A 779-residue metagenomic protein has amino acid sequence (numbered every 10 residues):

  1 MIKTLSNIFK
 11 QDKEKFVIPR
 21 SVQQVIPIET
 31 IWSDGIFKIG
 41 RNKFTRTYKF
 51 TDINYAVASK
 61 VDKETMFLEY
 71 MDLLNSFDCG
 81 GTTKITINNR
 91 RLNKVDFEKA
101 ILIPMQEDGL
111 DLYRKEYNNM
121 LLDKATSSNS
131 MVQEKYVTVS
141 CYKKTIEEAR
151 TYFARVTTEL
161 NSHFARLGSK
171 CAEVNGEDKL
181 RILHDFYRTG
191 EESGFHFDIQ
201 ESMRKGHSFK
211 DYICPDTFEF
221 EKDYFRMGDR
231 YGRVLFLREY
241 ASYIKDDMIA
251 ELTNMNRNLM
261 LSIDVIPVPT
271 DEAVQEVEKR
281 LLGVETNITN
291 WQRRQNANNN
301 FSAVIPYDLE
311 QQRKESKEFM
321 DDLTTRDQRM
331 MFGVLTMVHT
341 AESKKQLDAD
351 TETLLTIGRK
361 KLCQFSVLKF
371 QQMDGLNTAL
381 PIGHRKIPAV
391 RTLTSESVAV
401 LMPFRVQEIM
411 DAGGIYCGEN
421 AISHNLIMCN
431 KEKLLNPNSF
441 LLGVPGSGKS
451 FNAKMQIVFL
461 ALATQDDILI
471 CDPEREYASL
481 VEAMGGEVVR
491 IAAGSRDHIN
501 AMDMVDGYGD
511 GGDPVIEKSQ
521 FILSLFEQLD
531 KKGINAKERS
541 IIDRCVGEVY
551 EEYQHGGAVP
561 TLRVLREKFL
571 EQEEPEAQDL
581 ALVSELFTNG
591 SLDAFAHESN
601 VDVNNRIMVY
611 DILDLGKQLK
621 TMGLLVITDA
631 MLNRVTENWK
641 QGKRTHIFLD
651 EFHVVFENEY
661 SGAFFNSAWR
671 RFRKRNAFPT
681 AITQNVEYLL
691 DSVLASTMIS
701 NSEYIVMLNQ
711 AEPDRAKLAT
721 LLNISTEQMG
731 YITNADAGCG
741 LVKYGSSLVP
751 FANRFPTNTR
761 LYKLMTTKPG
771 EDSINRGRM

Functional and structural regions predicted by a protein language model:
M1-F404: Extended, folded cores of ATP/NTP-driven motor/assembly subunits in large transport and secretion machines
I53, K60-C79, R90, T253 (+11 more regions): P-loop NTPase motor domains
L441: Hydrophobic anchor at the beta1->P-loop junction of P-loop NTPases
K449: Conserved lysine of the Walker
N452: Hydrophobic positions on the alpha1 helix immediately C-terminal to the Walker A/P-loop
F459-L469: Post-Walker A helix-loop "phosphate-sensing" segment adjacent to the P-loop in P-loop NTPases
G485-V489, L694-M707: A short helix-turn-beta junction within AAA+ P-loop NTPase domains corresponding to the substrate/partner-engaging
L722-R778: Conserved P-loop NTPase
